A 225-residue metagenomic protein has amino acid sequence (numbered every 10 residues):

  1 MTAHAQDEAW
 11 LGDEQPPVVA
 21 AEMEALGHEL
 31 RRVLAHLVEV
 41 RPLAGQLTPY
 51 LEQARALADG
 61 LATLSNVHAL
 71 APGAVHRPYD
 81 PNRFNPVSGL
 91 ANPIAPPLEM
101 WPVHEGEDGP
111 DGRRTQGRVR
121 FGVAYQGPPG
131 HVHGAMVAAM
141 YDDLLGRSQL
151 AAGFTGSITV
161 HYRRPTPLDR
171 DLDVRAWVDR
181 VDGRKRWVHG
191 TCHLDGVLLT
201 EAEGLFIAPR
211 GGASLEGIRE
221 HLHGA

Functional and structural regions predicted by a protein language model:
T2-P78, L168, D179-A225: HotDog/MaoC-like acyl-thioester-processing domains
L47-Q126, H131: Long amphipathic N-terminal alpha/beta scaffold segment
E99, T159-H161, R175-W177, T191 (+1 more regions): Residues located in well-ordered beta-strands
V103-E105, W177-V181: Short beta-strand micro-motifs enriched in acidic
D111-Q116, S157, D171-D173, W187 (+1 more regions): Intrinsic-disorder/low-complexity, polar/charged segments enriched in Ser/Thr/Lys/Arg/Asp/Glu/Gln
V119-F121, Y162, A208: Hydrophobic residues in beta-strands and at strand termini
G127, V132-M136, Y141: A short mixed-secondary-structure module that forms the rim of ligand-binding clefts
V137, Y141-L172, V178: Hydrophobic beta-strand-centered segment that forms part of the acyl-chain substrate-binding groove
